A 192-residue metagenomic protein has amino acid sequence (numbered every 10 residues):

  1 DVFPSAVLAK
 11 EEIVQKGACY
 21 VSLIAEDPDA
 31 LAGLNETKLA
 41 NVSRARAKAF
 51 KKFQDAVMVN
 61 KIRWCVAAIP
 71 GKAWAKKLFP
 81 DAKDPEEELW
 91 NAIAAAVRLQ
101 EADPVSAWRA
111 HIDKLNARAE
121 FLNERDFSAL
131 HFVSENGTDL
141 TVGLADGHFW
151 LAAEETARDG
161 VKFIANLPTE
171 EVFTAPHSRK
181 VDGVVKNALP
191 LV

Functional and structural regions predicted by a protein language model:
D1-V184: Active-site bordering "gate/hinge" segments that shape substrate access to catalytic or cofactor-binding pockets
V185-V192: Active-site and channel-lining beta-strand-loop segments that bind or position nucleotide-derived/phosphorylated
